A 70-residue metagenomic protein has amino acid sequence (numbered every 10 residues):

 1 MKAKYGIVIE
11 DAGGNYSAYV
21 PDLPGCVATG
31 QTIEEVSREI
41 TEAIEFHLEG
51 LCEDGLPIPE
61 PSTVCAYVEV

Functional and structural regions predicted by a protein language model:
M1-G6, R38-V70: Short, charged, surface-exposed hinge/linker loops at domain edges that act as mobile lids or interdomain connectors
I9-L23: Short aromatic-glycine-(Arg/Gly/Cys) micro-motifs in beta-strand/loop hairpins
D22-G25, E60: Hydrophobic residues in alpha-helical membrane-spanning segments
P24-I33: A short, exposed loop/beta-hairpin motif centered on an aromatic-Gly-Thr core
